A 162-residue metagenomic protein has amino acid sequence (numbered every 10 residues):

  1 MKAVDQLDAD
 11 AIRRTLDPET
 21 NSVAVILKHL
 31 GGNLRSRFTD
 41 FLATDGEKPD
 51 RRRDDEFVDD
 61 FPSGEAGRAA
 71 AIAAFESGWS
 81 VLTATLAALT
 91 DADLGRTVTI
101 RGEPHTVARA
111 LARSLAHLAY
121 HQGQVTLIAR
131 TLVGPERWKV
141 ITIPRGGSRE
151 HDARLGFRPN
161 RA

Functional and structural regions predicted by a protein language model:
M1, A9-F57, T99-A162: Short, contiguous alpha-helical
M1-V4, L27, I72-F75: A generic alpha-helix structural signal
D5-D8, A87-T90, A129: A structural signal for long alpha-helical coiled-coils and helix-turn connectors that form the cytosolic signaling
V58-V98, T106-A119: Acidic/histidine-rich alpha-helical segments that form the ligand environment of transition-metal centers
